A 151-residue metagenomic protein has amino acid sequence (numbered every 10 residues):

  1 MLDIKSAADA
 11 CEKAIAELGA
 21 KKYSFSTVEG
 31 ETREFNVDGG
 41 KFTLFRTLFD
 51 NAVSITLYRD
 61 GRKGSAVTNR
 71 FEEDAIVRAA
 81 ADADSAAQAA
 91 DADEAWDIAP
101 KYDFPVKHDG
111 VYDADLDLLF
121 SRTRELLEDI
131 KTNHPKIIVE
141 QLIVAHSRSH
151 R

Functional and structural regions predicted by a protein language model:
L2-I4, A8-A14, K22-E34, V77-R151: Acidic low-complexity segments
R33-Q88: N-terminal alpha-helical targeting/anchoring segments
